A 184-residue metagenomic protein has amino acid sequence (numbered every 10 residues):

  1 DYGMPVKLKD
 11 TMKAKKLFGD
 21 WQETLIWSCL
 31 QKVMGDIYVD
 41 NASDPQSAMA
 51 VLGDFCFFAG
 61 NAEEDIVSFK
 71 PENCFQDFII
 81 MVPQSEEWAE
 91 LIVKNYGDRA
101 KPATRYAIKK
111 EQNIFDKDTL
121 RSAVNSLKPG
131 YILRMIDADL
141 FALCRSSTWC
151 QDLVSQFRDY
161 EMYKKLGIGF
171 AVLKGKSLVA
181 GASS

Functional and structural regions predicted by a protein language model:
D1-L8, C29, A100, I136-D152: Short, charge-rich amphipathic segments
D1-N41: Amide-forming acyltransferase catalytic core, primarily the GNAT-like/NAT-type and related acyltransferase folds
K7, K16, D20-W21, K70 (+2 more regions): A generic structural signal for ordered alpha-helices
K13-L17, S28-C29, F69-E72, L91 (+3 more regions): Residues that form generic nucleotide/phosphate-binding pockets
F18-Q22, L30, Y96, A100 (+2 more regions): Generic secondary-structure transition motif, activating predominantly at the C-termini of alpha-helices
Q31-V51, G167-A182: Conserved beta-hairpin
G35, N41-A142: Acyl-donor-binding surface of acyltransferase catalytic domains
K117-S184: Flexible, substrate/cofactor-facing loop regions flanked by secondary structure within enzyme catalytic domains
